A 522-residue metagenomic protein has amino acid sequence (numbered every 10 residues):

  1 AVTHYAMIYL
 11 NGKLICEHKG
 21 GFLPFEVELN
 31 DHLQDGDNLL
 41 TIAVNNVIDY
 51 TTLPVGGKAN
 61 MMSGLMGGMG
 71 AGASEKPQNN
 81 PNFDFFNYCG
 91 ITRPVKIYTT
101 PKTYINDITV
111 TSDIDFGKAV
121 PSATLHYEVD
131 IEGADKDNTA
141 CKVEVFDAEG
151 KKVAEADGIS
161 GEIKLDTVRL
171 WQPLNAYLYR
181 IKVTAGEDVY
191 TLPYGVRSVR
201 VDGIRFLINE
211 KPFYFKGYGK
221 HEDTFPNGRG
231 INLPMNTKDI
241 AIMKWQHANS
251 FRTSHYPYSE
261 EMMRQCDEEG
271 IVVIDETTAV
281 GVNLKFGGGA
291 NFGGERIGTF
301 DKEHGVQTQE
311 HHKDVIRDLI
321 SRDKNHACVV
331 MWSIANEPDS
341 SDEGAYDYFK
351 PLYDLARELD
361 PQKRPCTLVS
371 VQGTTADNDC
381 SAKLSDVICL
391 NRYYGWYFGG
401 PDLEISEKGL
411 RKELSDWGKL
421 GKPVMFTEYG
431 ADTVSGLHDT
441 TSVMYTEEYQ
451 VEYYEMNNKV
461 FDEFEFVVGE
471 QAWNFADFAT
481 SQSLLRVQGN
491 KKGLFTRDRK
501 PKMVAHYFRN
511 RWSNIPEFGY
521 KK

Functional and structural regions predicted by a protein language model:
A1-Q265, E269-V273, V315, V330-M331 (+6 more regions): Secreted/periplasmic carbohydrate-active enzymes, especially glycoside hydrolases
H126, I240-M243, S250-N514, F518-K521: Substrate-binding/catalytic cleft of secreted carbohydrate-active enzymes, primarily glycoside hydrolases
